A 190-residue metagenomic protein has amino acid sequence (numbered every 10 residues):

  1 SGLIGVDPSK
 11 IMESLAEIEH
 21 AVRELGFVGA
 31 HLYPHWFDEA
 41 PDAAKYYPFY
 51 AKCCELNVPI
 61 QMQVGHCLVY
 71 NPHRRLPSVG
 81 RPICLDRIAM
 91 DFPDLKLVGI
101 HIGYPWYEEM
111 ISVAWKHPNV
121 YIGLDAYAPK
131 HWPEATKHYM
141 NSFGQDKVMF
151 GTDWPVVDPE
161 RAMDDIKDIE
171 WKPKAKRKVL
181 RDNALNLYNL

Functional and structural regions predicted by a protein language model:
S1-L3, Q61-Q63, V98, Y121-G123 (+1 more regions): Structural detector of well-ordered beta-strand residues that form the stable sheet scaffold of enzyme domains
S1-L68, R74: Active-site gating/metal-coordination segments in enzymes
G5-S9, L32-F37, Q63-C67, I102-P105 (+3 more regions): Active-site beta-loop-alpha junctions enriched in small/polar residues
A16, H20, G144-M149, V157-L190: Mid-to-C-terminal alpha-helical segments outside catalytic/metal-binding sites
A16-F27, P48-L56, R87-F92, I111-H117 (+1 more regions): Acidic (Asp/Glu)-rich catalytic clusters
A21, A30, C53, H101 (+5 more regions): Conserved, mostly hydrophobic/aromatic
Y70-L76, R81, Y107-K116, W132-M140 (+1 more regions): Histidine/acidic-residue-rich catalytic or RNA/ligand-binding cores of hydrolases and nuclease-related proteins
L95, T136-D153: Conserved short secondary-structure transition element at the edge of the structured enzyme core that lines
